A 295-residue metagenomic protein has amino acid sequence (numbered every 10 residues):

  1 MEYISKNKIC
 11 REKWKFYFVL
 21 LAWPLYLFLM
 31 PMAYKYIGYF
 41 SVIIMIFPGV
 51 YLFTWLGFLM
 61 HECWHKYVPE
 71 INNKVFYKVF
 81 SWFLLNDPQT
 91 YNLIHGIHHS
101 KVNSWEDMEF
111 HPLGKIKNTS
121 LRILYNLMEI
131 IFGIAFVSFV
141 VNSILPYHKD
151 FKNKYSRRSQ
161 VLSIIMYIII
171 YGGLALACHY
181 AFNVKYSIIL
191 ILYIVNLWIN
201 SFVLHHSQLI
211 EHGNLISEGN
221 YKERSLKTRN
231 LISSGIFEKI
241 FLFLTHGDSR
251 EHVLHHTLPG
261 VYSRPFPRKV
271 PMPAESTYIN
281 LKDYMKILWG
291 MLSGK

Functional and structural regions predicted by a protein language model:
M1-L52, L59, C63-W64, S81-I194 (+1 more regions): Non-catalytic, topology-defining segments of multipass membrane proteins
F53-F58, K66, Q208, G247 (+1 more regions): Active-site alpha-helix of zinc metalloproteases
H61-V68, H206-S217: A cytosolic-side transmembrane-helix exit/cap motif
V68-L85, M108-R122, N220-E238: Juxtamembrane helix-capping/reentrant segments at transmembrane boundaries
H95, H212, H255: Divalent metal-coordination and catalytic microenvironments
I189-N214: Aromatic-lined glycan-binding groove of carbohydrate-active enzymes
L215-G219, T228, L258: Polar-ligand-bearing catalytic/cofactor-coordination segments of membrane-embedded or membrane-tethered inner-membrane
I232-V253, V261: Functional transmembrane helices that form membrane-embedded active or gating regions
